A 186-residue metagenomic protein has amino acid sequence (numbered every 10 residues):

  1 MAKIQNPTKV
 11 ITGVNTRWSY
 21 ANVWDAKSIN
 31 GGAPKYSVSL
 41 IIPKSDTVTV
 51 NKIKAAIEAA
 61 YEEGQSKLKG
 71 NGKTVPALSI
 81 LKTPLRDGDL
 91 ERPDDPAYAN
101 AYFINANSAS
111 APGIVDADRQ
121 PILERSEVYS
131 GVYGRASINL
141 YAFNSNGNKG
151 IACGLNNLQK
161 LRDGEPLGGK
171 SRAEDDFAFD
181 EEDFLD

Functional and structural regions predicted by a protein language model:
M1-F103: OB-fold ssDNA-binding interfaces and closely related basic DNA-contact patches used across DNA replication/repair
D25-K27, G31, L68, S110 (+2 more regions): Residue-level detector of solvent-exposed, low-hydrophobicity positions
S39-I41, N105-N107, Q159-L161: Residues in well-ordered beta-strands of folded domains
S66-G147: Structured, beta-strand-rich domain cores that present glycine/charged loop surfaces used to bind extended ligands
V115, R119-D186: Compact mixed alphabeta submodule
